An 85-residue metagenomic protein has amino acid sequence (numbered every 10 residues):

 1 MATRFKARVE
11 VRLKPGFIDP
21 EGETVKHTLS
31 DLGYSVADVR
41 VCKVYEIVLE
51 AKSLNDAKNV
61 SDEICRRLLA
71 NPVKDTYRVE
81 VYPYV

Functional and structural regions predicted by a protein language model:
M1-V85: Long, contiguous binding/interaction regions
